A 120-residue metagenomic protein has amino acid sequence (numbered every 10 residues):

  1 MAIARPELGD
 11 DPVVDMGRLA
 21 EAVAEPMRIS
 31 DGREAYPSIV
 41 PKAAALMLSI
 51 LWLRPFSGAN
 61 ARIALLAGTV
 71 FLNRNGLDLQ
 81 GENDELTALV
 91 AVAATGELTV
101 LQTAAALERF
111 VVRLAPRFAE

Functional and structural regions predicted by a protein language model:
M1-E120: FIC/Doc superfamily catalytic core
